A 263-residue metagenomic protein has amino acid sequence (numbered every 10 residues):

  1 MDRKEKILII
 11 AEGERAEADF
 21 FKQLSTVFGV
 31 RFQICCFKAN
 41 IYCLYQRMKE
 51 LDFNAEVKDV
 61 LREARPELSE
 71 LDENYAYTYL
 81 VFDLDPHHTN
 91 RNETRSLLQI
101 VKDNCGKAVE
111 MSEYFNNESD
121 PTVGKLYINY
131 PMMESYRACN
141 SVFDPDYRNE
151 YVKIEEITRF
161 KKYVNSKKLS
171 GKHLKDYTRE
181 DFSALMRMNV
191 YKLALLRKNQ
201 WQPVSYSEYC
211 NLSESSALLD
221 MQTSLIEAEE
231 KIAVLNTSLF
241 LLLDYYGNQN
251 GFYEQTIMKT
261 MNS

Functional and structural regions predicted by a protein language model:
D2-E5, D19-A39, C43-Y45, L61-S263: C-terminal accessory helical subdomains adjacent to catalytic cores in phosphodiester- and nucleotide-handling enzymes
I7-D19: Catalytic nucleophile-elbow at a beta strand-turn-alpha helix junction centered on a G-D-S/GDSL motif, marking
E14-R15, F53, Y79: Generic hydrophobic/packing signal
Y42-E56: N-terminal beta-loop-helix "entrance" segment that forms/cooperates in small-molecule cofactor or anionic ligand
